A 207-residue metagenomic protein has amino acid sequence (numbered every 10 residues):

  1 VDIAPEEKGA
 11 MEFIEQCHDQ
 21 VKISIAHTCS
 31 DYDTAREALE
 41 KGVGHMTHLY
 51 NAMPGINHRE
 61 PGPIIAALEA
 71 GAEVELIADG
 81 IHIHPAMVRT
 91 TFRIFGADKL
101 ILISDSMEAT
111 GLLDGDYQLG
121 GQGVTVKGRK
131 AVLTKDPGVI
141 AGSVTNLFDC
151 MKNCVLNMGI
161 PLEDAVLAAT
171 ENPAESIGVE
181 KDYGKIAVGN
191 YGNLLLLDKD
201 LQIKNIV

Functional and structural regions predicted by a protein language model:
V1-D114: Active-site core of metal-dependent hydrolases
A10, H84, P161, D198-K199: Short, structured coil/loop segments at alpha-helix boundaries
P63-L76, F92-N190, L194-L197: His/Asp/Glu-enriched, well-ordered alpha-helical/loop segment that forms or immediately abuts the divalent-metal
D79, K199-D200: Generic structural motif
D200-I206: Short, Lys/Arg- and Gly-enriched loop/turn segments at beta-strand edges
